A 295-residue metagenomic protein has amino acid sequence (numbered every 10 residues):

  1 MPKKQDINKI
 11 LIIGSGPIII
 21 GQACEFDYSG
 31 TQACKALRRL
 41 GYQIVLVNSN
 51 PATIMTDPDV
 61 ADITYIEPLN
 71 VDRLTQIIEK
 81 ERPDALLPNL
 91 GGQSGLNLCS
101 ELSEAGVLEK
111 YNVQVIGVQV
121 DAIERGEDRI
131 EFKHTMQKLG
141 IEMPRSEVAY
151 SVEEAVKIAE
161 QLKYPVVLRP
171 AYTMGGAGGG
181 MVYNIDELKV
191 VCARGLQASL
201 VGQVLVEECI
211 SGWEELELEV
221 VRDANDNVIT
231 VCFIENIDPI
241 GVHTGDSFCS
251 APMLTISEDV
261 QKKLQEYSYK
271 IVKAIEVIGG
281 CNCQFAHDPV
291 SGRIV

Functional and structural regions predicted by a protein language model:
M1-V295: N-terminal beta-alpha lobe that positions the nucleotide/phosphoryl donor in ATP/NTP-coupled carboxylate activation
